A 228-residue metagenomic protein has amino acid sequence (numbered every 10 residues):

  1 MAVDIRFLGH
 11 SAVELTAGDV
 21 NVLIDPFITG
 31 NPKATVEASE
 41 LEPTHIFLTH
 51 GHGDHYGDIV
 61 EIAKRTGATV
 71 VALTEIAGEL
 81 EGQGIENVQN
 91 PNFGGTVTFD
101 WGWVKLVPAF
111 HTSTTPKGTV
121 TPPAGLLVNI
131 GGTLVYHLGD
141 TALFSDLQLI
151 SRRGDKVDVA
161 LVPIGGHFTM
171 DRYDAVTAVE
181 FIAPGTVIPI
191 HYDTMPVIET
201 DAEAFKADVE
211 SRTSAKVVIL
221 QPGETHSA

Functional and structural regions predicted by a protein language model:
M1-N21, I28-N31, T98, K105 (+3 more regions): Zn-dependent metallo-beta-lactamase
D4, K64-T69, T133-V135: Short active-site oxyanion
A12-H52, G57-K64, E75, T112-K117 (+1 more regions): Pre-active-site segment of Zn-dependent metallo-hydrolases
L23-D25, P43-G51, V71-T74, Y136-T141 (+3 more regions): Active-site neighborhood of phospho(di)ester-bond hydrolases with catalytic His/Asp-centered motifs
G30-N31, H52-G57, A77-L80, G95-T98 (+5 more regions): Active-site environment of divalent metal-dependent phosphoester hydrolases
G57-S113: Glycine/small-residue-rich loop that forms an oxyanion/phosphate-binding "nest" at active or ligand-binding sites
E81-T96, R153, V176, E180-A228: Binuclear metal-ion centers of metallo-dependent hydrolases, dominated by the metallo-beta-lactamase
T114-A124, N129-F181: Active-site-proximal loop/helix segments of hydrolase catalytic cores
